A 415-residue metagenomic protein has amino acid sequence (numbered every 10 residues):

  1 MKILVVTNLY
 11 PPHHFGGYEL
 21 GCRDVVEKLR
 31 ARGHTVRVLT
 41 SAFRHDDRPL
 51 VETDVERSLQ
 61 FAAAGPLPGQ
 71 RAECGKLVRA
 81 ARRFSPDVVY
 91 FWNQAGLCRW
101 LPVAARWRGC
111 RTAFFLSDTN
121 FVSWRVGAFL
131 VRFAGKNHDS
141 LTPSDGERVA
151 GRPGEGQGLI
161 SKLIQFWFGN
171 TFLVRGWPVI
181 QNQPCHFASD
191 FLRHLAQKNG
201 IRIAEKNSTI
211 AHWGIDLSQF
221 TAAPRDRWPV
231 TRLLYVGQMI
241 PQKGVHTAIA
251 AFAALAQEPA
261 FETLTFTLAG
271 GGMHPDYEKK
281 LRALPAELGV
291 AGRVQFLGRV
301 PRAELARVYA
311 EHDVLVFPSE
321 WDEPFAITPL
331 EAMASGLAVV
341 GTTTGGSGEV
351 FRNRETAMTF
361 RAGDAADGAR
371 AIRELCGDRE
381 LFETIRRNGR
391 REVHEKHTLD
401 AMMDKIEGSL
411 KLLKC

Functional and structural regions predicted by a protein language model:
L20, T231, Q238-A256, D276-K279 (+1 more regions): A conserved mid-protein helix/loop that constitutes part of the nucleotide-sugar donor-binding site
A42-H45, V236, T265-R282: Glycosyltransferase donor-sugar binding loop
E147, S161-N207, I215-L217: A short, active-site helix/loop in glycosyltransferases that binds the activated sugar's phosphate group
E278-V300: Nucleotide-activated donor-binding/catalytic signature segment of Leloir-type glycosyltransferases, i.e., the conserved
R299-V300, V308-H312: Short alpha-helical donor nucleotide-sugar binding micro-motif in glycosyltransferases
A338-G341: Short hydrophobic beta-strand element within catalytic cores of glycosyltransferases and related nucleotide-activated
N353-R354, M358-A365, E374-R379: Conserved acidic donor-binding segment of nucleotide-sugar-dependent glycosyltransferases
D367, E374, L381-E395, M402-G408: A short, well-ordered alpha-helix in the C-terminal region of glycosyltransferases
